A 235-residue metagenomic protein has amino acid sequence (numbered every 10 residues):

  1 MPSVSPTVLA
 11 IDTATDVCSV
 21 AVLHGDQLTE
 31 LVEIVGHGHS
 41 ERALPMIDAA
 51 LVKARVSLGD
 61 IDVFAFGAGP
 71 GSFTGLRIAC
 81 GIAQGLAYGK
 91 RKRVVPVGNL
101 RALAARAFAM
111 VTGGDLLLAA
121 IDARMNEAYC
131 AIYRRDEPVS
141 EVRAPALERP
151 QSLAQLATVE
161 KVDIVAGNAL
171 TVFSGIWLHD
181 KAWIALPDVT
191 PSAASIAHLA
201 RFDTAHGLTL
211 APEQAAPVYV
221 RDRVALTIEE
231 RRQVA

Functional and structural regions predicted by a protein language model:
M1-T7, T158, R231-A235: Short, low-complexity, intrinsically disordered N-terminal peptides in bacterial proteins
P2-A68: N-terminal beta-alpha supersecondary unit
S3-V4, G38, R93-P191, Y219 (+1 more regions): Surface "functional belts" at beta-alpha junctions
I34-R42, F73, R77, G81 (+2 more regions): Residues at secondary-structure transition points
K53-G59, A87-V97, T112: Phosphate-handling active-site elements
A65-N99: DPxDG-like acidic metal-binding loop motif
L186-A235: Acyltransferase
